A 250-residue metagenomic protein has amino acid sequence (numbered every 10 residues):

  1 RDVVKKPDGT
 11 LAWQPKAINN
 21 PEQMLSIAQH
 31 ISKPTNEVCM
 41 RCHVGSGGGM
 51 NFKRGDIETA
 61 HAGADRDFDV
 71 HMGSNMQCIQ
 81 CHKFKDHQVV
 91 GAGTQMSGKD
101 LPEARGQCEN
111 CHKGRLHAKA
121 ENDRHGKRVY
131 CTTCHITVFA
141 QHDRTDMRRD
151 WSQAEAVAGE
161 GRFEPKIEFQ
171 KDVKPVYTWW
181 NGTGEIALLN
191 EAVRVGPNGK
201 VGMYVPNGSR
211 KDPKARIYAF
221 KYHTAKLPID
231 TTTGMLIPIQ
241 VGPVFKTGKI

Functional and structural regions predicted by a protein language model:
R1-I250: C-type cytochrome heme-c attachment and multiheme electron-transfer modules
